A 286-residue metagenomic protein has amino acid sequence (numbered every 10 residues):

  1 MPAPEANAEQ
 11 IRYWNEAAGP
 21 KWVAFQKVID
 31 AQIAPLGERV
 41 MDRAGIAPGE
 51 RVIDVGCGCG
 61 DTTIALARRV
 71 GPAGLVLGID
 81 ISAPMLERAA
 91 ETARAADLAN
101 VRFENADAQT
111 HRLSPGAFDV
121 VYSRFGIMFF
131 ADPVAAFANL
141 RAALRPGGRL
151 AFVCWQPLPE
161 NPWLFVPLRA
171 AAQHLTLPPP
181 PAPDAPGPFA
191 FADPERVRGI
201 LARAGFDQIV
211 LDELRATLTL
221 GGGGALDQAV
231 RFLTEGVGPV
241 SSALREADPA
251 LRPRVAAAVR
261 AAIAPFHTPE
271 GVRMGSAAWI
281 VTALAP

Functional and structural regions predicted by a protein language model:
P2-E50, D61-A65, M85-R88, A96 (+1 more regions): Conserved class I S-adenosyl-L-methionine
P2-Y13, A18-V28, V210-E270: C-terminal helical/coil "lid" or tail adjacent to the Rossmann-like core of SAM-dependent
R51-H111, V120, A135: Class I SAM-dependent methyltransferase SAM/SAH-binding core
I53, A117-F125, A151, I280: Short SAM/SAH-binding signature in class I
V70, A93, A171, L201 (+2 more regions): Conserved hydrophobic residues forming the short capping helix/wall of the S-adenosyl-L-methionine
D119-V134, Q156-L158: A short SAM/SAH-binding and catalytic strip from SAM-dependent methyltransferases
V134-A135, R141, R145, R149-G222 (+1 more regions): Conserved catalytic/acceptor-binding region of the Class I
A204-D207, A278-P286: Core SAM-dependent methyltransferase catalytic element
